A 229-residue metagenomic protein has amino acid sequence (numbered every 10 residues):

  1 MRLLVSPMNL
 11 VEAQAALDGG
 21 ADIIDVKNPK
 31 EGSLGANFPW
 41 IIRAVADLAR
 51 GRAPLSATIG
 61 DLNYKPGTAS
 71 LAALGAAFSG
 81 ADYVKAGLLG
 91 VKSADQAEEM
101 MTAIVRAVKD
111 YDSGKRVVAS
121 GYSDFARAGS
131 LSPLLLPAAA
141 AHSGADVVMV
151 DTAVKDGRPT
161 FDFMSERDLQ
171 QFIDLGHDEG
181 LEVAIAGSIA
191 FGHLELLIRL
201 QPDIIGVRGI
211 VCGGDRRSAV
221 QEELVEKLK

Functional and structural regions predicted by a protein language model:
M1-S6, A46-D47, D112-G114, Q171: N-terminal amphipathic alpha-helix/helix-capping segment at the start of soluble metabolic enzymes
R2-D22: N-terminal basic/disordered segments at the start of proteins
N9, F38, I42, A69 (+5 more regions): Aromatic/hydrophobic pocket-lining residues that form the small-molecule binding cavity in soluble enzyme cores
L10, S33-R50: Glycine-rich, positively charged N-terminal anion/phosphate-binding segment
V11, A53, A73, R106-K109 (+3 more regions): Alpha/beta catalytic cores of nucleotide-metabolism and tRNA/nucleoside-modifying enzymes
A16, V148, L197: Conserved, mostly hydrophobic/aromatic
I23-G35, F78-S93, V147-G157, L200-L224: Glycine-rich phosphate-binding active-site loops on the catalytic face of alpha/beta enzymes
G51-F161, L175-E179: Conserved anion-binding
